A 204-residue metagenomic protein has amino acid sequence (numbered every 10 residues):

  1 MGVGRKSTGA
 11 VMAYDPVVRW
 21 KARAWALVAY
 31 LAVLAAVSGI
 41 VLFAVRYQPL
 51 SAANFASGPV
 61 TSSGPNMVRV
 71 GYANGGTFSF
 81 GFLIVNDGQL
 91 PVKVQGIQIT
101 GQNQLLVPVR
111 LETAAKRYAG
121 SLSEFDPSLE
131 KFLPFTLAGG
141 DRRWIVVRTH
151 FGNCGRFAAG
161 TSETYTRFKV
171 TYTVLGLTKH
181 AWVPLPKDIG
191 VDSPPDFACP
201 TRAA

Functional and structural regions predicted by a protein language model:
G2-A204: Non-catalytic macromolecular-recognition regions in eukaryotic signaling proteins
